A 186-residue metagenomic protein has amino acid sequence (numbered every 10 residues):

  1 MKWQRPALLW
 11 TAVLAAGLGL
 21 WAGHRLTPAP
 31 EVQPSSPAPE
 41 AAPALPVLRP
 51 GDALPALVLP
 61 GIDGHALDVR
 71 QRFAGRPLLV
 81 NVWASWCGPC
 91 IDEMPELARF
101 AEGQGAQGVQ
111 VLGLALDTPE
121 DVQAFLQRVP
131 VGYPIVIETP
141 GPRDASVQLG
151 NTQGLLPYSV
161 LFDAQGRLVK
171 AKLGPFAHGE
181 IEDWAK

Functional and structural regions predicted by a protein language model:
M1-A56: N-terminal targeting signals for export/organelle localization
P46-D52, A56-L78, S146: A short beta-strand-turn-helix
L57, V82-W83, F125, Y133: Conserved hydrophobic/aromatic "anchor" residues that stabilize well-ordered secondary structure elements
I62-G64, A74, S85, L116-P119 (+4 more regions): Solvent-exposed coil/turn segments that connect beta secondary-structure elements in extracytoplasmic/periplasmic
L67-I91, L97: Short active-site neighborhood of thiol/selenol oxidoreductases, capturing the structured segment around
I91-P130, P140-V147: Structural microenvironment flanking redox-active thiols in thiol-disulfide oxidoreductases
Q127-Y133, E138-K186: Thiol/disulfide oxidoreductase modules built on the thioredoxin-like
